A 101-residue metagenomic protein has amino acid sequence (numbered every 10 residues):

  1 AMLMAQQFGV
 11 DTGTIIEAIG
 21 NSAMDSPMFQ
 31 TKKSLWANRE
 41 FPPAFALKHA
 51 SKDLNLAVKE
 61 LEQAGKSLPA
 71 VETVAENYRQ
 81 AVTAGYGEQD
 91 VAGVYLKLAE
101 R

Functional and structural regions predicted by a protein language model:
A1-R101: Helical "substrate-binding/catalytic lid" subdomain of Rossmann-like NAD(P)-dependent dehydrogenases/reductases
